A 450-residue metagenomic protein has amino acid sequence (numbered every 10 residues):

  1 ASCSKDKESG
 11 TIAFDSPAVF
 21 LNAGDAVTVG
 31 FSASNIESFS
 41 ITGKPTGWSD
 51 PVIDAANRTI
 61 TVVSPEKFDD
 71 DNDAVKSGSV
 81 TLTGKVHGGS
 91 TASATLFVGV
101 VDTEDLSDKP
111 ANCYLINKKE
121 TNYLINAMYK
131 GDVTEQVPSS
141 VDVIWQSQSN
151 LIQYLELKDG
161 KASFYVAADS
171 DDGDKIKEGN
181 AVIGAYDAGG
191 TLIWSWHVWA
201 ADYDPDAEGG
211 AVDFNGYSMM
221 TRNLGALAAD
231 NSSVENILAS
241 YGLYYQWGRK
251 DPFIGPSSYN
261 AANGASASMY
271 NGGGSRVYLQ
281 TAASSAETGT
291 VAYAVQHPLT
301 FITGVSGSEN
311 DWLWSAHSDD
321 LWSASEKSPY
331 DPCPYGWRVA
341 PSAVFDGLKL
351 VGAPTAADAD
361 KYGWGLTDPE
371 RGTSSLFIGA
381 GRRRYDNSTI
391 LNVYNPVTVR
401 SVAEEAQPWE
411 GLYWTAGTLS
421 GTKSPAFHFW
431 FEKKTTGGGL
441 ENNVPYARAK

Functional and structural regions predicted by a protein language model:
A1-F20, G89-T103: Bacterial Sec-dependent N-terminal signal peptides
A26-F31: A short beta-strand segment in extracellular, disulfide-stabilized domains
N35-V52, N57-T59, S140-L155, K161: Short, solvent-exposed loop/linker segments at beta-strand-coil boundaries, enriched for Pro/Gly and Ser/Thr
P65-D73, D169-K175: Short, surface-exposed loop/turn segments at beta-strand-coil junctions that are enriched for proline with nearby
D70-G88, K177-A188: A short beta-strand micro-motif common to beta-rich folds, especially ectodomain repeats
S79-G99, I193-S195: Ser/Thr/Pro-rich low-complexity tracts
V101-K327, G417-L419, G437-K450: Short, compositionally biased
A226, I302-K450: C-terminal, surface-exposed recognition/capping segments
